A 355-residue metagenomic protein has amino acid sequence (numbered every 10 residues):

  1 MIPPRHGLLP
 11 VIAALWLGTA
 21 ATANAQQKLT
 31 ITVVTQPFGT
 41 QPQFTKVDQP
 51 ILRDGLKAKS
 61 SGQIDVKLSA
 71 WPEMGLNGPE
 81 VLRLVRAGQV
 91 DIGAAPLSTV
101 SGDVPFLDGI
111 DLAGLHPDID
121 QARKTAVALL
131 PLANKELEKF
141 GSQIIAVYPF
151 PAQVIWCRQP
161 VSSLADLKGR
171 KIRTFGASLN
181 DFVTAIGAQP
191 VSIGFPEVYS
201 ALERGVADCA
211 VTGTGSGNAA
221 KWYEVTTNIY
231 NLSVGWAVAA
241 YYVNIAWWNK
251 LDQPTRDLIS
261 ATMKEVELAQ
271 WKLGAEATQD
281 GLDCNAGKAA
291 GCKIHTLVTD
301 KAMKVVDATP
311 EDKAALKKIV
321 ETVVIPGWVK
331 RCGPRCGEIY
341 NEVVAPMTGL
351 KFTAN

Functional and structural regions predicted by a protein language model:
M1-V11: Bacterial N-terminal signal peptides that target proteins for export
P4, A14-W16, Q27, G93: Short, intrinsically disordered low-complexity segments
P10-A20: Bacterial N-terminal signal peptides
T22-N24: Signal peptide processing junction and immediate N-terminal pro/mature segment of secreted/exported proteins
Q26-D120, K135-N355: N-terminal secretory/targeting leader peptides
R123-L132: Signature of the catalytic double-stranded beta-helix
